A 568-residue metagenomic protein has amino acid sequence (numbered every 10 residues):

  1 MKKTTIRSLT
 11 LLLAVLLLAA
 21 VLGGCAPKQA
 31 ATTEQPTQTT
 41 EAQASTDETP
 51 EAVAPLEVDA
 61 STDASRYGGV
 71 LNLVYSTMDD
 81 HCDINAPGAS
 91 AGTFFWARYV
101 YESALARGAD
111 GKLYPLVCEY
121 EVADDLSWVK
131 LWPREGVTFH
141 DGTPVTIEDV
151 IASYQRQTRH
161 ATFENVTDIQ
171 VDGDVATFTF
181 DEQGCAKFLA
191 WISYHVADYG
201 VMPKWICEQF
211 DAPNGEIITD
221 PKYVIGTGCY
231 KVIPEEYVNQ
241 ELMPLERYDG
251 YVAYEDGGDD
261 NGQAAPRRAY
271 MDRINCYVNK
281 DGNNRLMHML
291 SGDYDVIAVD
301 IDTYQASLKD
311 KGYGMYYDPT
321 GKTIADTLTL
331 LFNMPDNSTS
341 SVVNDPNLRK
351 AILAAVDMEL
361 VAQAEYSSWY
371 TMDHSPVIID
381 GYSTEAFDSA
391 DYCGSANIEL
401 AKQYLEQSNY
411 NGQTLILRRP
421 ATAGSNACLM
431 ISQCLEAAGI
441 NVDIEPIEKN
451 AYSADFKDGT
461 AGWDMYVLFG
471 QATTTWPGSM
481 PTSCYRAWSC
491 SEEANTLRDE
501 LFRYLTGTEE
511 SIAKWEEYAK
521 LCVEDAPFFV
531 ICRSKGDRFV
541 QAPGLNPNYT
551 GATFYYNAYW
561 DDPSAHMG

Functional and structural regions predicted by a protein language model:
D59, S127, K350, A362 (+3 more regions): Extracytoplasmic/peripheral linker and loop segments enriched in polar/acidic and small residues with frequent Thr/Pro
L71-D125, W132, I225: N-terminal lobe/hinge region of extracytoplasmic solute-binding protein
L73, M289, Q433-C484, A513-K514: Periplasmic binding protein-like
E119-A161, D174-T179, G184, L290 (+1 more regions): Aromatic- and charge-enriched surface segment that lines or borders ligand/interaction sites
T162-N214, I218-I225, C229-K231, E236-V238: Surface-exposed binding/hinge segments that line and control ligand-binding clefts or catalytic entry sites
Y230, S367-Q407, A421-N426, P547: Structural transition elements
A253-S307, N441: Ligand-site clamp/hinge motif
T339-Y382, N426-A427, C522-C532: Periplasmic-binding protein-like
